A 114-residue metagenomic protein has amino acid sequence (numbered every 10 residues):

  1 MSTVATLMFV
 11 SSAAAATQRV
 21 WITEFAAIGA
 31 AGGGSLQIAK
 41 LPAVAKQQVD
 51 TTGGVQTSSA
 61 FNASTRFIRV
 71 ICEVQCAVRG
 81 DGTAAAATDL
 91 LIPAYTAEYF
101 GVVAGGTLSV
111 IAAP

Functional and structural regions predicted by a protein language model:
M1-Q37, I111-P114: Short, intrinsically disordered N-terminal pre-domain segments
V4-L7, T65-I68, F100-A112: Noncatalytic modules at the cell exterior or secretory-pathway interfaces, chiefly beta-strand-rich lectin/adhesion
A31-S64, A86: Surface-exposed ligand/attachment interfaces on beta-rich extracellular proteins
D50, L91, Y99-G101: Generic structural detector for well-ordered beta-strands
T57-S59, A97-G101: Exposed aromatic-hydrophobic patches
F61-A63, P93, V103: Surface-exposed coil/turn segments at beta-strand junctions on protein surfaces, enriched
R69-T88: Short, surface-exposed beta-strand/strand-loop-strand elements in extracellular ectodomains
A87, P93-A97, G105: Tight coil/turn sites that cap or link beta-strands
